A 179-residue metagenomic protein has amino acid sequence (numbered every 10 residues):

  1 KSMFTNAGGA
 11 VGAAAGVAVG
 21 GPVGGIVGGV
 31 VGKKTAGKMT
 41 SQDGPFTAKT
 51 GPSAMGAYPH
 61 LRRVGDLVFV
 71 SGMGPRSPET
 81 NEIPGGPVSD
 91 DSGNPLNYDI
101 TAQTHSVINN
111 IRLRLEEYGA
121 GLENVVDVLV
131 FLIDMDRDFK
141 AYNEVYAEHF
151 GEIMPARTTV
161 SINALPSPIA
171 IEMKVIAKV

Functional and structural regions predicted by a protein language model:
K1-M3, P45: N-terminal intrinsically disordered, low-complexity tails enriched in polar/charged
M3-M39: Membrane-active amphipathic alpha-helices enriched in small hydrophobic residues
M39-N109, L113-V126, L132-V179: N-terminal presequence-like segments and the immediate start of the first folded domain
